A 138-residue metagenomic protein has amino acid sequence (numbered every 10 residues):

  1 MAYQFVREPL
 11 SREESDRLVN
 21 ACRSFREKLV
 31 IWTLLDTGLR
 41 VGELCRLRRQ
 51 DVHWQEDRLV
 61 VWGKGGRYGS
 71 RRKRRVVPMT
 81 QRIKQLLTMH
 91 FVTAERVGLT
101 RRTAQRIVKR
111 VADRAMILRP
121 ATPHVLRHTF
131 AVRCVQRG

Functional and structural regions predicted by a protein language model:
A2, E8-V41: Basic, Lys/Arg- and aromatic-enriched nucleic-acid-binding interface segment
R7, C22-R23, T33, T100 (+2 more regions): Residue-level marker of regulatory loop/turn positions in helix-turn-helix DNA-binding domains and in histidine
R12-E13, F25, T37, R46-Q85: Conserved tyrosine-mediated DNA breakage-rejoining catalytic core shared by Y-recombinases
S15, R26-K28, R101, Q105 (+1 more regions): Short, leucine-enriched amphipathic alpha-helices that occur as contiguous helical runs
V30, L34, A112, C134-V135: Short helix-to-turn junction characteristic of helix-turn-helix DNA-binding domains, especially the helix
T80-P120: Active-site/catalytic core of tyrosine-dependent DNA strand-transfer enzymes
R119-G138: Short basic/aromatic active-site micro-motif
